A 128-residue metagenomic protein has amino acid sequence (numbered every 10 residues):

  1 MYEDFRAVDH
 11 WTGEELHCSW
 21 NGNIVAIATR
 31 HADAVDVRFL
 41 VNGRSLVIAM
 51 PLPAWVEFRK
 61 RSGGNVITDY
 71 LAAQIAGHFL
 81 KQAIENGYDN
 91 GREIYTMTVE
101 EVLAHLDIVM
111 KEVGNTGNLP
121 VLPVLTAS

Functional and structural regions predicted by a protein language model:
M1-S128: Extended, alpha-helix-rich binding/interface surfaces that flank or overlap catalytic cores and mediate recognition
